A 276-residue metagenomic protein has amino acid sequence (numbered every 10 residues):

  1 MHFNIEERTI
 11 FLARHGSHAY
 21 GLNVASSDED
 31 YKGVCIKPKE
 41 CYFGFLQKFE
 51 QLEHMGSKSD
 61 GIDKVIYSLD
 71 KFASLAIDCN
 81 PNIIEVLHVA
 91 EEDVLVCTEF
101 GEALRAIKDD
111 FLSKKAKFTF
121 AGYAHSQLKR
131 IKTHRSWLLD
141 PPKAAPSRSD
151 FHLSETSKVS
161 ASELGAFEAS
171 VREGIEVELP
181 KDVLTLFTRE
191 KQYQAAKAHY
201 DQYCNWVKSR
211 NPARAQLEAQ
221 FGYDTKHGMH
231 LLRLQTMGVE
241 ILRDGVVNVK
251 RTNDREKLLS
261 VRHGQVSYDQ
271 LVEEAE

Functional and structural regions predicted by a protein language model:
M1-F118: An N-terminal structural lobe/cap that precedes and organizes the functional/catalytic core across diverse proteins
E102-E276: Conserved nucleotidyltransferase catalytic core and NTase-mimicking acidic/glycine-rich helix/loop elements in nucleic
